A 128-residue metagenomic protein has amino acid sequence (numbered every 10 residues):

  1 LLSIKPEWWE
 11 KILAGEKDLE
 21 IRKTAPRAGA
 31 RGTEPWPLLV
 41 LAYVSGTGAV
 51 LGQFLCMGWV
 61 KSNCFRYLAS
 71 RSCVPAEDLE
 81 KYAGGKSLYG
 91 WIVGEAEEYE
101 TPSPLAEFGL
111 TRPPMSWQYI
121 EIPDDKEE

Functional and structural regions predicted by a protein language model:
L1-E128: Structured alpha/beta reader/binder surfaces that contact nucleic acids or chromatin modification marks
